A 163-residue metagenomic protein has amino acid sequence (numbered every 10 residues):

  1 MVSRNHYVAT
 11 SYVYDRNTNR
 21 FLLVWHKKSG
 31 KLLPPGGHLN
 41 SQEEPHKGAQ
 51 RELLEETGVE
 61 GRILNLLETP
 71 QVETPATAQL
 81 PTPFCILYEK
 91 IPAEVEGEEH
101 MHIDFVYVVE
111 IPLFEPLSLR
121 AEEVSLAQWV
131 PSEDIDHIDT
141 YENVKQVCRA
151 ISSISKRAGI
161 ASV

Functional and structural regions predicted by a protein language model:
M1-F21, S41: Conserved N-terminal beta-strand and adjoining loop/helix that marks the start of the Nudix/MutT-like hydrolase domain
S3, V13, G97-E99, S118-R120: Short secondary-structure boundary/capping segments
H6, P34, H100-D104: Short connector loops at helix/strand junctions that flank enzyme active sites, especially segments positioning acidic
Y14-R16, W25, E110: A generic structural motif
N19-Q71, P75: Conserved Nudix-box catalytic region and its N-terminal flanking loop in Nudix hydrolases and closely related
T74-P116: Active-site-adjacent beta-strand/loop module that shapes the phosphate/pyrophosphate-binding cleft
M101-I111, E115-R149: NUDIX/MutT-family hydrolases
Q146-V163: Compositionally biased, intrinsically disordered linkers/stalks adjacent to structured regions
